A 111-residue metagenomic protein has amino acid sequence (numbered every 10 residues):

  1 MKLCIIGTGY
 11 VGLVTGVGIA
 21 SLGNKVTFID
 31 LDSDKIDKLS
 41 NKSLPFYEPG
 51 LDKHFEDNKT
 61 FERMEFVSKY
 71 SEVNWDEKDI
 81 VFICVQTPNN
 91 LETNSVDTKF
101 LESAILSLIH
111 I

Functional and structural regions predicted by a protein language model:
M1-L44: NAD(P)+-binding Rossmann beta1-loop-alpha1 motif at the extreme N-terminus of oxidoreductases
G16, D52-E56, I105: Short amphipathic alpha-helical segments and helix-helix/interface helices
K25, L31-D79, T87-V96: Conserved N-terminal Rossmann-fold NAD(P) cofactor-binding segment
N94-S107: Glycine-rich S-adenosyl-L-methionine
I109-I111: Conserved small/polar residues in nucleotide/adenosyl-binding loops
